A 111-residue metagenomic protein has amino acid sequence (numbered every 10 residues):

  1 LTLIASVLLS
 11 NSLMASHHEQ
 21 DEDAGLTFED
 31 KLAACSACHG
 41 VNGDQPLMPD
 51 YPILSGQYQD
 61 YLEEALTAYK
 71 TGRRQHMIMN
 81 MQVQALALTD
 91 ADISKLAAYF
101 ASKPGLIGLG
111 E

Functional and structural regions predicted by a protein language model:
T2-N11: Bacterial N-terminal signal peptides
N11-L32, N42-Q45, D50, S102-G105 (+1 more regions): Electrostatic cytochrome c docking/interface patches
H17, H39, H76: Histidine-centered active-site/metal-ligand motif
G25-S36, S55-E64: Sequence context surrounding c-type heme c attachment/ligation sites in exported
A33-V41, L96: The canonical Cys-X-X-Cys-His
G40, E63-E64, Y69-T71: Short leucine-rich amphipathic alpha-helices used at interfaces
L47-I53, K70-E111: Axial heme c-ligation environment in periplasmic c-type cytochrome domains
